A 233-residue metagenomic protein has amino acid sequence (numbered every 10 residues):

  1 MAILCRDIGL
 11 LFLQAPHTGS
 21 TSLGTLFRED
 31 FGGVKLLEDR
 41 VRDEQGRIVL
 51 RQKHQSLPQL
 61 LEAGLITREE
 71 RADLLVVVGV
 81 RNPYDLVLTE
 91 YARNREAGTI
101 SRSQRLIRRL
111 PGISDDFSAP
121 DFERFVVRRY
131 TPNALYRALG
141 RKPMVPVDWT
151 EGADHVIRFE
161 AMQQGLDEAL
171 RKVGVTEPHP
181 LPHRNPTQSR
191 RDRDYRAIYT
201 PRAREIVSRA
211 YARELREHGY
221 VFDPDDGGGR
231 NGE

Functional and structural regions predicted by a protein language model:
M1-E233: Membrane-interface amphipathic segments in extracytoplasmic regions
